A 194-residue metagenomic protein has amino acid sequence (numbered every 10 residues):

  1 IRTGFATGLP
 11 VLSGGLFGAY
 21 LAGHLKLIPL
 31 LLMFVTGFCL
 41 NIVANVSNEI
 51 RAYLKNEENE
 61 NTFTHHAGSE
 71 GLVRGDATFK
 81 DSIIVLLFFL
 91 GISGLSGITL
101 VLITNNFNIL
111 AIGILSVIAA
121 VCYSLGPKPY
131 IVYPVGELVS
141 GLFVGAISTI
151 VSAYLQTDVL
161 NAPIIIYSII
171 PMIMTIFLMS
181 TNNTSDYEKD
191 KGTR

Functional and structural regions predicted by a protein language model:
I1-N45, R51, Y123, P127-S140: Topogenic membrane-insertion module of multi-pass membrane proteins
L9-L16, F34-C39, F88-L95, I114 (+4 more regions): Generic alpha-helical transmembrane segments of integral inner-membrane proteins, especially permease/transport modules
S13, F17-L21, V43-R51, S96-L100 (+2 more regions): Alpha-helical membrane-inserting segments
A19, G23, E49, Y53-E57 (+4 more regions): Transmembrane helix-loop junctions in multipass membrane proteins, especially transporters and channels
L21-Y53, L110-V121, N161-T181: Membrane-embedded alpha-helical segments that form the functional core of polytopic membrane enzymes, especially those
S47-G91, T175-R194: Solvent-exposed interhelical
G68-V159: Intramembrane alpha-helical segments
V139-Y187, K191: Functional transmembrane core segments of multi-pass inner-membrane proteins
